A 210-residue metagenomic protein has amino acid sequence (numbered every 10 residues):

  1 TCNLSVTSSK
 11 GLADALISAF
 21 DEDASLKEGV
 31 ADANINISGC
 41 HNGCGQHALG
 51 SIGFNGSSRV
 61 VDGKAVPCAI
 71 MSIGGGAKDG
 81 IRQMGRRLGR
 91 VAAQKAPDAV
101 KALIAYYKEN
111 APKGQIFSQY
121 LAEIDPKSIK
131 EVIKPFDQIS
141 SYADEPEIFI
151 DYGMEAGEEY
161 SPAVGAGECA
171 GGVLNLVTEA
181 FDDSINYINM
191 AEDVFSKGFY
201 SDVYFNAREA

Functional and structural regions predicted by a protein language model:
T1-M190: Peripheral terminal and linker regions in Fe-S/redox and tRNA-modifying enzymes
S58, K197-G198: Short secondary-structure capping micro-motifs at structural edges
I188, F195-S196, D202: Hydrophobic/aromatic side-chain positions at a characteristic register within alpha-helices of tetratricopeptide repeats
N189, R208-E209: "A position-specific structural signal for the A-helix of alpha-solenoid helical repeats
V203-Y204, A210: Solenoid-repeat scaffolds in large eukaryotic assemblies
